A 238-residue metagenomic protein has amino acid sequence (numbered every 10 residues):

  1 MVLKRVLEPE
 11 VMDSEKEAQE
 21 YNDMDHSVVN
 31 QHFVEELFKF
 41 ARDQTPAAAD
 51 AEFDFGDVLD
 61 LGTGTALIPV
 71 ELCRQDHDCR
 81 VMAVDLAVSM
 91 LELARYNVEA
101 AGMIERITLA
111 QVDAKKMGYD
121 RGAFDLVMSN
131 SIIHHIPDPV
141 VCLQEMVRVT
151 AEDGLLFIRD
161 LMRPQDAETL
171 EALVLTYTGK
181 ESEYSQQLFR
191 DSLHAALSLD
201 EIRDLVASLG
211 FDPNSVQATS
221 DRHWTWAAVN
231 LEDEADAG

Functional and structural regions predicted by a protein language model:
M1-E20: N-terminal, positively charged/glycine-rich alpha-helical extensions of SAM-dependent methyltransferases
S27-D54: Conserved alpha-helix/loop element of class I SAM-dependent methyltransferases that forms part of the SAM/SAH-binding
D57-L61, L67-K116: Class I SAM-dependent methyltransferase SAM/SAH-binding core
M128: A conserved beta-strand element that flanks and buttresses the S-adenosyl-L-methionine
H134-H135: A short His-aromatic
V141-E152: A short glycine-rich, Lys/Arg-flanked "PGG" loop and its adjoining helix->strand segment in the class I
G154-D160: Conserved beta-strand signature within the Rossmann-like core of class I S-adenosyl-L-methionine
L161-A218, H223-T225: C-terminal alpha-helical "lid/dimerization" subdomain adjacent to the S-adenosyl-L-methionine
